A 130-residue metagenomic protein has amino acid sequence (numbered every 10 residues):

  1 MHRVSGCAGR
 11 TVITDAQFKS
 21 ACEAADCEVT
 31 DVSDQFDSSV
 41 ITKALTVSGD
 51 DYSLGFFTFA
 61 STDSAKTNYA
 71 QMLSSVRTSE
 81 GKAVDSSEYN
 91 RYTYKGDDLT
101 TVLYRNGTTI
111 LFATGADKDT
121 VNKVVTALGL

Functional and structural regions predicted by a protein language model:
M1-S5: Sec-dependent bacterial lipoprotein signal peptides
G6, D63, L73, T93-G96 (+1 more regions): Generic alpha-helical secondary structure signal
A8-R10: Bacterial signal peptide processing site
V12-I13, D63, G115-D119: Soluble non-cytosolic domains of exported or imported proteins
I13, S38, F57-T58, Y104 (+2 more regions): Generic ordered-secondary-structure signal
A16-R91: Short, solvent-exposed recognition patches
K82-L130: A short, solvent-exposed beta-edge/loop patch
